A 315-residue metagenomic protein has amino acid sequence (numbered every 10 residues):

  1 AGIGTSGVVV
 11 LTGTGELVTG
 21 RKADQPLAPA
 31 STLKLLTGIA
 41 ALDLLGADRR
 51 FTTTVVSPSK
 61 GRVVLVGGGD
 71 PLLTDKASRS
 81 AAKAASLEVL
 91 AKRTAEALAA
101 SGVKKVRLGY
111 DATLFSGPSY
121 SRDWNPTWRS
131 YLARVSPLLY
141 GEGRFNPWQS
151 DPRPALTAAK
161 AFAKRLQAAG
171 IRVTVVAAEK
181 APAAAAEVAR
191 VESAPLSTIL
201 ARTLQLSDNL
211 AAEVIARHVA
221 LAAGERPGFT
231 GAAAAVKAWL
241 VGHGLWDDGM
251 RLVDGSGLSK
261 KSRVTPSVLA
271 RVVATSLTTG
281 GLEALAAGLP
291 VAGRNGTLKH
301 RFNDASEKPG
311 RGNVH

Functional and structural regions predicted by a protein language model:
A1-R153, A169-A201, Q205-N209, L221: Active-site-adjacent loops and short helices of periplasmic peptidoglycan-processing enzymes
G4-G13, T275-A286: N-terminal short leaders/motifs
D75-K76, S119-Y120, V214, R226 (+2 more regions): Short, well-ordered secondary-structure micro-motifs
N125, A186-E192, K299-H315: Short, Gly/Ser/Thr-enriched beta-strand-loop segments that form substrate-interacting elements of hydrolase/peptidase
R134, F145-E283: A small/polar active-site loop signature that marks catalytic segments
L138, L252, L289, L298: Short clusters of hydrophobic/aromatic residues that line enzyme substrate/ligand-binding pockets
L282, L298-K299: Hydrophilic extracytoplasmic domains
L285-N295: Active/binding-pocket-proximal capping segment
